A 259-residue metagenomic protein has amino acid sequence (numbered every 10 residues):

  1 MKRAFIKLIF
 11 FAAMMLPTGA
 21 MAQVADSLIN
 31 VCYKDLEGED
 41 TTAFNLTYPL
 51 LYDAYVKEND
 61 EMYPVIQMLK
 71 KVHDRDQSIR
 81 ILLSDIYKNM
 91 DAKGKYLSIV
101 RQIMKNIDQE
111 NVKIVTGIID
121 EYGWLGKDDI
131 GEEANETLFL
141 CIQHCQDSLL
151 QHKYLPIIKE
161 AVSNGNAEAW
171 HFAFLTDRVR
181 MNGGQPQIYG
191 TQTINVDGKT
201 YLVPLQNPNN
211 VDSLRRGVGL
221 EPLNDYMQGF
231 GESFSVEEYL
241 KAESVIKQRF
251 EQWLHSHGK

Functional and structural regions predicted by a protein language model:
M1-L28: Bacterial Sec-dependent N-terminal signal peptides
R3, T18, W124-L125, A167-E168 (+1 more regions): Intrinsically disordered or highly flexible coil/loop and linker segments, enriched in small and charged/polar residues
V24-E133, C145-S148: Preference for long, solvent-exposed alpha-helical segments and helix-linker "stalks"
L28, N111-I114, Y154, N207-L214: Stable alpha-helical elements in mature extracytoplasmic
S98-V100, I194-V203: Extended, non-catalytic structural segments that build the interaction scaffolds of large macromolecular assemblies
T116-N182, P186-Q192: Mature extracellular/secreted ectodomains of secretory-pathway proteins
P186-V196, R216, G231-F234: Compositional signal for N-terminal targeting/processing segments
V203, N210-K259: A cross-kingdom marker for long, charged
